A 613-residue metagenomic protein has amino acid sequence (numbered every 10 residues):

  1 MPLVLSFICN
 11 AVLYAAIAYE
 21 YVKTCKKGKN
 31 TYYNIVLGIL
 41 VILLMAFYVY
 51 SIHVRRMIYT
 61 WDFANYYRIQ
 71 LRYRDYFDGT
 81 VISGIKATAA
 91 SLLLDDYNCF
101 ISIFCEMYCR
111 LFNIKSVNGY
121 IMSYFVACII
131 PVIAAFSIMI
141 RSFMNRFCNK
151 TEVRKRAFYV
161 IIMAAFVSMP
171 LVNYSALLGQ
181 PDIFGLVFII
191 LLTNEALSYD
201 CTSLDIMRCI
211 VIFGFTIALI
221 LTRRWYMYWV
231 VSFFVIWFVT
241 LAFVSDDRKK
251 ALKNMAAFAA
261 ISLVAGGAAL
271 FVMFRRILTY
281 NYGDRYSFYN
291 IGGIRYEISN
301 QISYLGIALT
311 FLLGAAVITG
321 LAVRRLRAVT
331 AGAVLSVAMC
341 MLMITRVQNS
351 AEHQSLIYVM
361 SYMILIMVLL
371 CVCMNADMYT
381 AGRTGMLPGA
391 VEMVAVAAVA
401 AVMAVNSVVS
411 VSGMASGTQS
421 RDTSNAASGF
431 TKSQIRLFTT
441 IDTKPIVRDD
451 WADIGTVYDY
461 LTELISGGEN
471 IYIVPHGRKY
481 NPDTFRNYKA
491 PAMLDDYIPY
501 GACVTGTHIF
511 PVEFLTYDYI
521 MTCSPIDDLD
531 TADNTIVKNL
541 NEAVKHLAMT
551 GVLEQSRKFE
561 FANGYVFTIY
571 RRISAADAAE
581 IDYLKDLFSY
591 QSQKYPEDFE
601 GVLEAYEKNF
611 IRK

Functional and structural regions predicted by a protein language model:
M1-Y50, R156, A256-I261: Start-transfer (signal-anchor) and selected internal transmembrane alpha helices of multi-pass inner/ER membrane
Y19-K23, G119-T151, L191, E195 (+1 more regions): Transmembrane-helix motifs of polytopic, lipid-linked glycan transferases
L37-G38, V153-V160, I210, G214 (+3 more regions): Signature aromatic-anchored transmembrane alpha helix within multi-pass, membrane-resident enzymes that catalyze glycan
H53-A64, F77-S102, N118, M122-C128: Membrane-proximal lumenal/periplasmic loop motifs of glycosylation machinery
L171-F184: Short acidic/glycine- and proline-prone juxtamembrane loop motifs at membrane-interface regions of multi-pass membrane
D182-F188, Y228, V347-L387: Hydrophobic/aromatic-rich transmembrane helices and adjacent perimembrane loops
V230, F234-W237, S245, N254-R325 (+1 more regions): Transmembrane-lumen/periplasm boundary regions of multi-pass, lipid-linked membrane glycan transferases
A401-R478, F588-S592, E597-R612: Membrane-embedded, lumen/periplasm-facing catalytic core of multi-pass transferases that use lipid-linked donors
